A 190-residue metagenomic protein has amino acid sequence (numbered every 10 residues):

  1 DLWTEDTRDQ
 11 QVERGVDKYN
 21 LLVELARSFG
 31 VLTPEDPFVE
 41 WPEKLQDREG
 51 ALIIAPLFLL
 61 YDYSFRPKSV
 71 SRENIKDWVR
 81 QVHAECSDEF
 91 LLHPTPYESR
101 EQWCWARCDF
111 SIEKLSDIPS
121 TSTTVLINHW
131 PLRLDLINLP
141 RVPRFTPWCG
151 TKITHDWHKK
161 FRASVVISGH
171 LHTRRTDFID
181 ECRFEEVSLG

Functional and structural regions predicted by a protein language model:
D1, N20, A51-A55, L132-G190: Conserved beta-sheet core of the metallophosphoesterase superfamily
D1-L2, V125-H129: Active-site beta-strand/loop signature of hydrolases that rely on acidic residues for catalysis
L2-R27, E43-E49, F65, I137-L139 (+1 more regions): Metal-dependent catalytic neighborhoods of phosphoester/phosphodiester hydrolases
R14-L21, S99-S111, T146-I153: Soluble or luminal CAZymes and related metallo-dependent hydrolases
L25-P34, W41, S111-T123, D156-S164: A structural motif corresponding to the C-terminal end of an alpha-helix and its immediate exit/capping segment
P37, F58, S188: Residues at the C-termini of beta-strands that transition into short coil/loop
F38-P56, D77, S122-T123, F178-R183: Beta-strand-turn-beta hairpins that frame and shape the catalytic cleft of phosphate-ester-processing enzymes
I53-V125, L132-R141: Active-site-proximal loop/helix segment associated with metal-binding centers of metalloenzymes
